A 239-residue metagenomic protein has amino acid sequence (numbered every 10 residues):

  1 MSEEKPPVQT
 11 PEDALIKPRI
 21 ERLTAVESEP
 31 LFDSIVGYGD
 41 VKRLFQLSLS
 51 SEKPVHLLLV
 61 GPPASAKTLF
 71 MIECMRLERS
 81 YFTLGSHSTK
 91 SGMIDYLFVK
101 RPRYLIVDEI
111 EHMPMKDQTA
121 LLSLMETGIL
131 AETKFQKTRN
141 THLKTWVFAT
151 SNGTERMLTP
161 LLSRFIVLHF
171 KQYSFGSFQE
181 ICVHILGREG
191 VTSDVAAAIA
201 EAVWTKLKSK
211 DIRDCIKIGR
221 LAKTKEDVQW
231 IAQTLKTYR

Functional and structural regions predicted by a protein language model:
M1-I20: Interdomain "pre-motor" coupling segment immediately N-terminal to P-loop NTPase/helicase cores
K17-H56: Pre-Walker A (pre-P-loop) alpha-helix and adjacent loop at the N terminus of AAA/AAA+ ATPase modules, a conserved
Q46-L49, S88-H112, K116: Conserved alpha-helical scaffold flanking the Walker A/P-loop in AAA+ ATPase domains
L49-L84, F98: Walker A/P-loop
P63, E132-T150: AAA+/SF3 P-loop NTPase mechanochemical coupling elements
K67-E73, P102-G128, T154-S163: Conserved AAA+/SF3 P-loop NTPase catalytic/coupling segment centered on the Walker-B
M157-V191: Conserved AAA+ ATPase core "coupling" helix
V191-R239: Conserved AAA+ ATPase small/helical "lid" subdomain
